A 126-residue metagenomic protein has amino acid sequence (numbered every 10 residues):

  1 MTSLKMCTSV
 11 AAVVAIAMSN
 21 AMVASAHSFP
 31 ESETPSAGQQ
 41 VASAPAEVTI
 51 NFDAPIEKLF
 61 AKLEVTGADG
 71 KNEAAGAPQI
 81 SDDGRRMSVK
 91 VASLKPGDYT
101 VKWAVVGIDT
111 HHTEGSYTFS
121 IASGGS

Functional and structural regions predicted by a protein language model:
M1-A11: Bacterial N-terminal signal peptides that target proteins for export
V13-V14, A24: Cleavable N-terminal signal peptides
S19-V23: N-terminal signal peptide c-region/cleavage motif recognized by signal peptidases
S25-E31, Q39, H112-S126: Extracytoplasmic/periplasmic copper-protein system
V48, A54-E73: Short, surface-exposed alpha-helix to beta-strand junction/turn motifs within ectodomains of secreted and cell-envelope
R85-V89: Short strand-edge motifs at loop-to-beta-strand transitions and within beta-strands of extracellular beta-rich domains
K95-V101, G115: A glycine-anchored, Pro-Gly-centered beta-turn/N-cap motif
A104-I108: Beta-strand-rich extracellular modules
